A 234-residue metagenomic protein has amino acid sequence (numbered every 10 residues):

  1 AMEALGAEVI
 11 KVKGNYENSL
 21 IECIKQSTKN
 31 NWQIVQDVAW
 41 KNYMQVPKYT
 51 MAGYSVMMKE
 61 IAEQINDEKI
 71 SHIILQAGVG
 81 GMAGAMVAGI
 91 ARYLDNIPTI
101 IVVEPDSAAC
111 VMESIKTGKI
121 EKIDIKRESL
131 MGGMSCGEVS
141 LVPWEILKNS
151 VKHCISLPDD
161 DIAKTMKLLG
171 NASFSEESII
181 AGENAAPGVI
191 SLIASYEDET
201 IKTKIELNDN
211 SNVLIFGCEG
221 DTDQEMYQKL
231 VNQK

Functional and structural regions predicted by a protein language model:
A1, S71, Y93-S107: Short, acidic/small-residue loops that bind anionic groups at enzyme active sites
A1-K69, I115, K119-S156: Small/polar-residue-rich loop-to-helix segments that shape phosphate-bearing ligand pockets
N30, K69, V139-N208: Active-site-adjacent helical/loop segments in soluble small-molecule enzymes
Q33, H72, N212-L214: Structural motif
T50, S55-V56, E60-Y93, I97: Glycine-rich ThDP/TPP pyrophosphate-binding loop and its adjacent helix/strand module within ThDP-dependent enzymes
Q76-V87, A108-M112, E183-L192, D223-Q224: Short glycine/serine/threonine-rich phosphate/pyrophosphate-binding segments that cradle anionic phosphate groups
A88-I97, K119-E121, E197-D198, K229-K234: A glycine- and small-aliphatic-rich helix-loop capping segment at beta-alpha/alpha-beta transitions that lines
I193-K234: Catalytic phosphate/nucleotide-handling subdomain of diverse soluble enzymes
